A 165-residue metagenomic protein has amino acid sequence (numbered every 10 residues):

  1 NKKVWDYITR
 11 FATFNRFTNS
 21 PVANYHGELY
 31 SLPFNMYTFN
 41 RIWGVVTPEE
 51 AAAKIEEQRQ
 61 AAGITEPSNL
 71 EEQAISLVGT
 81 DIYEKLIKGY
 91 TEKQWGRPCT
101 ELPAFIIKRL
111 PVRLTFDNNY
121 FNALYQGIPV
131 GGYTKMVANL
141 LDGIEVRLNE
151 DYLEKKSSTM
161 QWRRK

Functional and structural regions predicted by a protein language model:
N1-H26: N-terminal FAD cofactor-binding segment of flavoenzymes
A23-T159: Active-site/ligand-binding neighborhood in enzyme catalytic cores
T159-K165: Short hydrophobic core segments
